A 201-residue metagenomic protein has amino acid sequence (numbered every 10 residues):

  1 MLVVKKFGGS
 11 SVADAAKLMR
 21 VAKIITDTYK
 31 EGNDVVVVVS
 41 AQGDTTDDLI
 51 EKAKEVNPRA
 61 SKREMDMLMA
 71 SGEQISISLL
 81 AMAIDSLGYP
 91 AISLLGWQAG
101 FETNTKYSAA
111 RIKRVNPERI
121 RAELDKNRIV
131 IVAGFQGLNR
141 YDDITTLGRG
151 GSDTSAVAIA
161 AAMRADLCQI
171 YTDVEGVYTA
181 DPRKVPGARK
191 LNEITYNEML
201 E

Functional and structural regions predicted by a protein language model:
M1-E201: Nucleotide/pyrophosphate-binding catalytic subdomain
